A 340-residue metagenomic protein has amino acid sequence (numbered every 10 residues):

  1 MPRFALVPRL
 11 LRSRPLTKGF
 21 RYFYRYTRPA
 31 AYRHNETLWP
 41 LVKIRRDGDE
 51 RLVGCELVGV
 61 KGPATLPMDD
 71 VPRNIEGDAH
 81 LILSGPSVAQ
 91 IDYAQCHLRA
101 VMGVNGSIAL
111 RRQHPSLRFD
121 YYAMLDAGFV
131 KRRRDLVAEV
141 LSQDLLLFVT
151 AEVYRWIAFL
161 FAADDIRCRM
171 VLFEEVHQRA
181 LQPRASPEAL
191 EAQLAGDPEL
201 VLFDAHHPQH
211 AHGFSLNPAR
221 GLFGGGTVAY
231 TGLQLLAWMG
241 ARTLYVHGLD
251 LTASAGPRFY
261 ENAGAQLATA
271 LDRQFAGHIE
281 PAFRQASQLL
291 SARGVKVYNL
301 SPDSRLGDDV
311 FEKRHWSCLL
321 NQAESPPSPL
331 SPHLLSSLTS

Functional and structural regions predicted by a protein language model:
P2-S340: Metal-ion/cofactor- or nucleotide/acyl-coenzyme-handling active-site neighborhoods
